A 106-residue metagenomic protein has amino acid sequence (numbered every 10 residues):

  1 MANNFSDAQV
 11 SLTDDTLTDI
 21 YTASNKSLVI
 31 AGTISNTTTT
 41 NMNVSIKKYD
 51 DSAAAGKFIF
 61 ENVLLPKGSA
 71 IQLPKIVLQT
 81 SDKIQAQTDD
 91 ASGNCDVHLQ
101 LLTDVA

Functional and structural regions predicted by a protein language model:
M1-A31, T88-A106: C-terminal interaction-tip segments
T33, S45-K47, Q85: Residue-level detector of beta-strand face positions
I34-T39, D89: Short solvent-exposed strand-capping/beta-turn motif centered on an Asx-Ser/Thr pair
T39-N41, S81, S92-N94: A generic structural motif
N43-K47, H98-Q100: Beta-strand signatures of extracellular beta-sandwich domains
D50-K83: Intrinsically disordered, low-complexity Pro/Gly/Ser/Thr-rich segments with frequent PxxP/GP/PP motifs and embedded
